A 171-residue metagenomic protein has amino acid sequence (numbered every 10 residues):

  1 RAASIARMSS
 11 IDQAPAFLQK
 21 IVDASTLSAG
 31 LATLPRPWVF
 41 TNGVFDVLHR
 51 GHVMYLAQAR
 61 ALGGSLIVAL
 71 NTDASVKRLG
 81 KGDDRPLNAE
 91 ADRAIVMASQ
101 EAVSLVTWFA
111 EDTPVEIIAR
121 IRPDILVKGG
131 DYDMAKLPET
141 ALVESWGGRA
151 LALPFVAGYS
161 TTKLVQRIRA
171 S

Functional and structural regions predicted by a protein language model:
R1-S171: Nucleotidyltransferase catalytic core that binds NTPs
